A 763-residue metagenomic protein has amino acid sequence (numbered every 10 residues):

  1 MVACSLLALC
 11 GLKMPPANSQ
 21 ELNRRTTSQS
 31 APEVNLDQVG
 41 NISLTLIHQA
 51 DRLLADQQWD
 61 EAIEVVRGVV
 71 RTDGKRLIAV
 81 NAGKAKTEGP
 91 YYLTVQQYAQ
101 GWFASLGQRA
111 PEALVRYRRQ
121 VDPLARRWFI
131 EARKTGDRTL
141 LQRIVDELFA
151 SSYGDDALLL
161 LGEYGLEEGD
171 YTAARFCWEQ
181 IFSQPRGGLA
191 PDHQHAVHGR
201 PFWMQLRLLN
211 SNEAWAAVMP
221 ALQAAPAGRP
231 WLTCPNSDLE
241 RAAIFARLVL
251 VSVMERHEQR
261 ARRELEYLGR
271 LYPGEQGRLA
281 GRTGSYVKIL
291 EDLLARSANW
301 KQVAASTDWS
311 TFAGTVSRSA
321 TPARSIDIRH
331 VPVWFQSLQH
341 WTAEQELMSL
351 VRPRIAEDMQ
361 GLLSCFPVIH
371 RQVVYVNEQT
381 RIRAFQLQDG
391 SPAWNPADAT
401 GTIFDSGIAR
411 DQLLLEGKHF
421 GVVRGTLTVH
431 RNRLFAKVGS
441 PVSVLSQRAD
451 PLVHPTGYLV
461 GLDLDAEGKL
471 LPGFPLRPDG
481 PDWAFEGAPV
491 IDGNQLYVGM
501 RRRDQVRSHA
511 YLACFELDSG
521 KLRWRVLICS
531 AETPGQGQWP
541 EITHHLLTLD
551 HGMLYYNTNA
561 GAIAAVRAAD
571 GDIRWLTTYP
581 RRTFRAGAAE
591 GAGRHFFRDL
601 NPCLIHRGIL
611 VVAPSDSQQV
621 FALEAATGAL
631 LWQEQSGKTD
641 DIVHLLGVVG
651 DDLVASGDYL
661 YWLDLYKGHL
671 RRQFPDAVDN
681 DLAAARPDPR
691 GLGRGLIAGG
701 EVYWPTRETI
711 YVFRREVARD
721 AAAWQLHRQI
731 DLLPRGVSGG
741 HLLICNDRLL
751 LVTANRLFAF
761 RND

Functional and structural regions predicted by a protein language model:
A17-G68, T72-S105: N-terminal leader/linker segments that initiate helical-solenoid repeat arrays
E33, D37, R71-Y98, Q108-R116 (+4 more regions): Short solvent-exposed coil/turn linkers within tandem alpha-helical repeat scaffolds
G89, L93-L124, D238, S252-V331 (+1 more regions): Long amphipathic alpha-helical scaffold segments
A243-A246, S306-W309, D358-R381, S406-L459 (+10 more regions): Repeat-blade elements of multi-bladed beta-propeller folds
V303-T380, V438, G487: Beta-strand-rich domains and repeat architectures in extracellular enzymes and scaffolds, especially beta-propellers
Q386-D389, L464-E467, E516-S519, R567-D570 (+3 more regions): Short loop/turn segments that connect beta-strands within beta-propeller blades
